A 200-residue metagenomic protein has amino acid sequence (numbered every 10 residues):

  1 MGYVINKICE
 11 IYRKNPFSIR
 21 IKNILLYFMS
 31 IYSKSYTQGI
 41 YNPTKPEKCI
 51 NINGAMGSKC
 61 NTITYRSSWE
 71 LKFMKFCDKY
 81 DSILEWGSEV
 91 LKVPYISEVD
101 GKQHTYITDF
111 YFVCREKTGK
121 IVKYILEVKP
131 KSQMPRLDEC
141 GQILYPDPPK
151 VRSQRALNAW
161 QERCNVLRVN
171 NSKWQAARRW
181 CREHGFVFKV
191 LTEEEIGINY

Functional and structural regions predicted by a protein language model:
V4, I8, P16-F17, I21-Y200: Electrostatic, structured charged patches in enzyme active sites and in nucleic-acid/phosphate-binding
